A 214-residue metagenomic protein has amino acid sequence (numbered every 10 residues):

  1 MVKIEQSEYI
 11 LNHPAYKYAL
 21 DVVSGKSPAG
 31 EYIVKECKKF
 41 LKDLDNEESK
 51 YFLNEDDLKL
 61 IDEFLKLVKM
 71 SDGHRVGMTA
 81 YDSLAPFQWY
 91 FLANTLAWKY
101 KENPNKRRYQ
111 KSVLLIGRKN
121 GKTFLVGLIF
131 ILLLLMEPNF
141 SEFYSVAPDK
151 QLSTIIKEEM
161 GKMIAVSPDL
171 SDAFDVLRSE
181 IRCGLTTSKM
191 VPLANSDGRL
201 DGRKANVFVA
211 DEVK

Functional and structural regions predicted by a protein language model:
M1-K214: Phosphate/NTP-binding elements of NTP-utilizing enzymes
